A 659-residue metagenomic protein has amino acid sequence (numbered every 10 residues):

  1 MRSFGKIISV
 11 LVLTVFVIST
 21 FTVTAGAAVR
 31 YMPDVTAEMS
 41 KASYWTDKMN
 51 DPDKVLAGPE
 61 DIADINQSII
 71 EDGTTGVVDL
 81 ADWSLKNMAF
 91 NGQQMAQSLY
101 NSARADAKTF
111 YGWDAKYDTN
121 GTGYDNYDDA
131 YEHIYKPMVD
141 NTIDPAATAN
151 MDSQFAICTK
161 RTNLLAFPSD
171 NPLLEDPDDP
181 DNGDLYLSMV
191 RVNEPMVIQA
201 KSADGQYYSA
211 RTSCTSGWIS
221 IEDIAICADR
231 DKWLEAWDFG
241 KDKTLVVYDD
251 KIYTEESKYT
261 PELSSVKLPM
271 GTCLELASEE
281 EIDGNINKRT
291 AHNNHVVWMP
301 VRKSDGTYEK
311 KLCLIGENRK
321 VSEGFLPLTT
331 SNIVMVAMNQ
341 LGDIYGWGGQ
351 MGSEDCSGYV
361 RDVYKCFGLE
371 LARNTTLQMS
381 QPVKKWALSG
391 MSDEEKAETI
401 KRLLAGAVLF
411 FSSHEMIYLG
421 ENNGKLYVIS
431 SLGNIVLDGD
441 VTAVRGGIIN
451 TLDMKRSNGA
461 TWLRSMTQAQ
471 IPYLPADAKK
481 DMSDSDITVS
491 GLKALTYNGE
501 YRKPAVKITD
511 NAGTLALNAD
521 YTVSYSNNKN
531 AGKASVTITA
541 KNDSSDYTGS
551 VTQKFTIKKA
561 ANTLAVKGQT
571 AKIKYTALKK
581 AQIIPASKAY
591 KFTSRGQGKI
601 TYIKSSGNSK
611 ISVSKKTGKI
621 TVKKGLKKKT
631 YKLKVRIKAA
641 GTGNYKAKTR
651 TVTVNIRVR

Functional and structural regions predicted by a protein language model:
T20-V29: Sec-dependent signal peptide cleavage junction
A28-L165, N171, D181, V197 (+3 more regions): Boundary regions of SH3-family modules and the immediately adjacent low-complexity/disordered segments in eukaryotic
A28-S43, C214, D223-L245, D250-T254 (+1 more regions): Aromatic- and glycine-rich peptidoglycan recognition patches
D82, D179-S202, T260-N287: Conserved beta-strand/loop element in small beta-rich adapter and peptidoglycan-binding domains
M189, L371-D438: ...with weaker cross-activation on analogous glycine-rich loops/strands in unrelated enzymes
K480-G513, K558-T601, N655: Solvent-exposed, low-complexity, repeat-rich "mucin-like" stalks and linkers
T509, A531, S535-Q553, T593 (+2 more regions): Enriched for extracellular/lumenal, surface-exposed ectodomains of secreted and cell-surface proteins
G513-D546, K604-K634: Serine/threonine-rich, repeat-prone extracellular segments and beta-strand-based repeat modules of secreted/surface
